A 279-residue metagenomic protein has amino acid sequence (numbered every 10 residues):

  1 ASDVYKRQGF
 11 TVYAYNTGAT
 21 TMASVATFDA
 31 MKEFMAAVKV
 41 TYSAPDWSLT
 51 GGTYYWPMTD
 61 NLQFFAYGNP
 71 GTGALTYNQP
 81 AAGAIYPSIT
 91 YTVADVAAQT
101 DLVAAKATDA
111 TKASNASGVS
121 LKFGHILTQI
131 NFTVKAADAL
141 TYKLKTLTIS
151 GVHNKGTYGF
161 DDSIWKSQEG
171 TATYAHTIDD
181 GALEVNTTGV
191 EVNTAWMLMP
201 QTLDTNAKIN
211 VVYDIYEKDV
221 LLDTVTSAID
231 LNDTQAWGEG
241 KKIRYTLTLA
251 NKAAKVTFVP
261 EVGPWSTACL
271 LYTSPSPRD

Functional and structural regions predicted by a protein language model:
S2-K143, T148, A172-Y174, I178-A195 (+5 more regions): Short, low-hydrophobicity acidic/polar segments
V152-D161: Short aromatic-acidic-glycine turn motif
F160-G170: A surface/secretory-pathway sequence property marking extracellular, secreted, or lumenal proteins enriched
A207-V211, V220-L221, V262: Structural boundary micro-motifs
I215-S227: Ser/Thr/Pro-rich, low-complexity mucin-like regions that serve as glycosylated stalks/linkers or repetitive adhesive
A228-K241: Short beta-strand elements
K241-S274: Intrinsically disordered, low-complexity repeat and linker tracts
P275-D279: Short "domain-exit" segments at the C-terminal end of structured domains
